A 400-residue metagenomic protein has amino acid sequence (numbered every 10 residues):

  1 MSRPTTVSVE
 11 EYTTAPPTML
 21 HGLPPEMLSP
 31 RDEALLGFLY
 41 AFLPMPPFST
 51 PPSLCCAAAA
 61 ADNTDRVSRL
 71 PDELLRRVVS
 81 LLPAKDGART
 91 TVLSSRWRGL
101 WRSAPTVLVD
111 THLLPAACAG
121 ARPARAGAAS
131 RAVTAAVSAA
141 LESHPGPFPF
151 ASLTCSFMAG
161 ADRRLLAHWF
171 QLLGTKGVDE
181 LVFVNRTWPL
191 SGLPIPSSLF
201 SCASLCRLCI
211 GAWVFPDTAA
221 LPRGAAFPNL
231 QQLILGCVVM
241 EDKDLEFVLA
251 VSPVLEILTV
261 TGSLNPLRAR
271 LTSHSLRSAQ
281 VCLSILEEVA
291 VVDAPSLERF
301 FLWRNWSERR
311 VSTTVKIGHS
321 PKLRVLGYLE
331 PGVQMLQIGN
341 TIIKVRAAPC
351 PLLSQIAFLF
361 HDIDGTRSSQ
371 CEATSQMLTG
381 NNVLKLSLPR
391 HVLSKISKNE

Functional and structural regions predicted by a protein language model:
S2-P4, S8-S273, C282: Leucine-rich repeat
G87, S263, A294, S320 (+2 more regions): Long alpha-helical scaffolds
T106, S152, E180-V182, R207-C209 (+9 more regions): Conserved LRR concave beta-strand detector
Q171-L172, P196-A203, L221-N229, E246-P253 (+7 more regions): A structural signal for leucine-rich repeat
W306, G365, N382: Short pre-catalytic segments that frame enzyme active sites
F360, G365, S387: Conserved phosphate-interacting/catalytic interface
Q376, V383-E400: C-terminal structural cap/anchor segments
